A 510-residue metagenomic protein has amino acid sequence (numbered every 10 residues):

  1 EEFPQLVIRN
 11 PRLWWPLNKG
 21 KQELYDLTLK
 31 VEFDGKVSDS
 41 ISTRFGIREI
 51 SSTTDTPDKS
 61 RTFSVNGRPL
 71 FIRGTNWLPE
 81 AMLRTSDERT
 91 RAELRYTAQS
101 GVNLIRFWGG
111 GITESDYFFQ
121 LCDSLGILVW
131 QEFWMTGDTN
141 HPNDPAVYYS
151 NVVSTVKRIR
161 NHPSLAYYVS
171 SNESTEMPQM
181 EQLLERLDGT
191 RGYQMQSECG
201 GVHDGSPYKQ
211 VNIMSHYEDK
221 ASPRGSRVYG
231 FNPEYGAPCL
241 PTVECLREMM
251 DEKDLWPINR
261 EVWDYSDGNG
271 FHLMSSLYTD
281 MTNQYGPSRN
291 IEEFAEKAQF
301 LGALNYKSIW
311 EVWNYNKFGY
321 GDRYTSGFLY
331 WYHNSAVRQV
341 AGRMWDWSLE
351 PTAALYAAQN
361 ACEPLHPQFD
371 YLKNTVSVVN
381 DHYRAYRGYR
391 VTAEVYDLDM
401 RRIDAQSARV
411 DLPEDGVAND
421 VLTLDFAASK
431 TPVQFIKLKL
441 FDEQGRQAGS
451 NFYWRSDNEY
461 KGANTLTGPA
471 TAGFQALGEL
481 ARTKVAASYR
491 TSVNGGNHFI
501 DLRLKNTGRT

Functional and structural regions predicted by a protein language model:
E1-I105, T113, G321-T325, E350 (+1 more regions): Secreted/periplasmic carbohydrate-active enzymes, especially glycoside hydrolases
P11-R12, K36-Y167, N269-F300, V378: Active-site-adjacent substrate/metal-binding segments within catalytic domains of carbohydrate-active enzymes
K30-E32, Y117, L121-I127, R158 (+5 more regions): Alpha-helical structural signal in soluble globular domains
D39, V153-E261: Active-site region of glycoside hydrolase catalytic domains
N103-L104, G126-L128, A166-Y167, T190-G192 (+3 more regions): Beta-sheet entry/capping signal
G111-T113, M135-T139, E173-S174, C199 (+2 more regions): Active-site-proximal loop/turn and secondary-structure-junction residues that shape catalytic pockets, frequently
K220-E394, I403: Substrate-binding clefts and catalytic carboxylate motifs of secreted carbohydrate-active enzymes
